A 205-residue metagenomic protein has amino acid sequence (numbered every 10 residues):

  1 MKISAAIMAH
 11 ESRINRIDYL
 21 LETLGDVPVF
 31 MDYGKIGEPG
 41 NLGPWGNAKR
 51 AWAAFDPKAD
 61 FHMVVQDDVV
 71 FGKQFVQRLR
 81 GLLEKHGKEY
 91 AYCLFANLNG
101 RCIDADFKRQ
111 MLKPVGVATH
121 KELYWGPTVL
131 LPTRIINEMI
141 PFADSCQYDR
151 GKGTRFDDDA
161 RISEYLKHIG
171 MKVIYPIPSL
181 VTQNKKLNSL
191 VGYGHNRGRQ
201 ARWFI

Functional and structural regions predicted by a protein language model:
M1-V65, V69-I205: An acidic/histidine-cluster motif and surrounding catalytic segment that typifies divalent-metal-assisted enzyme active
